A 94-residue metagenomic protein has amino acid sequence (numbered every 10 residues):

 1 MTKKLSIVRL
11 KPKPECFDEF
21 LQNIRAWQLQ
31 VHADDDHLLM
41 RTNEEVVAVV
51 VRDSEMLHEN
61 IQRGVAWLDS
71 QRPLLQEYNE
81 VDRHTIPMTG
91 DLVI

Functional and structural regions predicted by a protein language model:
K3-L10, V47-V49: Active-site-flanking beta-strand signature of metal-NTP-handling nucleotidyl enzymes and homologous cyclase-like
R9-N23: Short, surface-exposed ligand-recognition loops at beta-strand->loop->(often short) alpha-helix junctions that present
P14, E45-V46, D53-H58: Short, charged/polar surface micro-motifs in flexible loops or helix N-caps
A26-H37, V51-T85: An amphipathic, aromatic/His-enriched active-site/gating alpha helix that lines ligand/cofactor pockets
L38-E44: A short beta-turn/loop motif at secondary-structure boundaries
V49-V51, I94: Short aromatic-enriched loop/helix-cap "lid" or pocket-rim segments at secondary-structure transitions that line
H84-I94: Short, low-order "capping/linker" segments at domain edges
